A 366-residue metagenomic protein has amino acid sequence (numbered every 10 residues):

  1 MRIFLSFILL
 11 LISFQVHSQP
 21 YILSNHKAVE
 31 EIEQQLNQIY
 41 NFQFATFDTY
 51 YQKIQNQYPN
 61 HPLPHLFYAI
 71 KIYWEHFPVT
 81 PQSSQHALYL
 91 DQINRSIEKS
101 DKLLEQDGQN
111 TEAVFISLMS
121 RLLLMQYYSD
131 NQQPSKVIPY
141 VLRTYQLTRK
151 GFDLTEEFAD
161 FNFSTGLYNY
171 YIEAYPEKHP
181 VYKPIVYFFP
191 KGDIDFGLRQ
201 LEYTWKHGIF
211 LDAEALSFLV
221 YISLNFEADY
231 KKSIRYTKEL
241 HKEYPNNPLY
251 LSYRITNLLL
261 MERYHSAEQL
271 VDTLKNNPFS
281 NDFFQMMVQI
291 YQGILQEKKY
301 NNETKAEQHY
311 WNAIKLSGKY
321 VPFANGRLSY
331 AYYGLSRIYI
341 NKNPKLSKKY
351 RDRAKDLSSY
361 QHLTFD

Functional and structural regions predicted by a protein language model:
S13-Q15: N-terminal signal peptide c-region/cleavage motif recognized by signal peptidases
Q19-I22, K53-P59, L154, V186-K191 (+5 more regions): Solenoid-like repeat scaffolds
A28-E30, Q38, F44-D48, I70-A159 (+3 more regions): Short coil/linker segments at helix-helix boundaries
E33, F67, W74, I116 (+7 more regions): "A position-specific structural signal for the A-helix of alpha-solenoid helical repeats
F42, Q132, G192, E227-A228 (+3 more regions): Residue-level detector of the short coil/turn that links helix A to helix B within each tetratricopeptide repeat
D48-Q52, S84-D101, K136-R149, Y182 (+6 more regions): Alpha-helical repeat scaffolds
H61, N110, F158, L211-D212 (+4 more regions): Residue-level recognition of tetratricopeptide repeat
P64, A113, F161, E214-A215 (+4 more regions): TPR alpha-solenoid repeat register
